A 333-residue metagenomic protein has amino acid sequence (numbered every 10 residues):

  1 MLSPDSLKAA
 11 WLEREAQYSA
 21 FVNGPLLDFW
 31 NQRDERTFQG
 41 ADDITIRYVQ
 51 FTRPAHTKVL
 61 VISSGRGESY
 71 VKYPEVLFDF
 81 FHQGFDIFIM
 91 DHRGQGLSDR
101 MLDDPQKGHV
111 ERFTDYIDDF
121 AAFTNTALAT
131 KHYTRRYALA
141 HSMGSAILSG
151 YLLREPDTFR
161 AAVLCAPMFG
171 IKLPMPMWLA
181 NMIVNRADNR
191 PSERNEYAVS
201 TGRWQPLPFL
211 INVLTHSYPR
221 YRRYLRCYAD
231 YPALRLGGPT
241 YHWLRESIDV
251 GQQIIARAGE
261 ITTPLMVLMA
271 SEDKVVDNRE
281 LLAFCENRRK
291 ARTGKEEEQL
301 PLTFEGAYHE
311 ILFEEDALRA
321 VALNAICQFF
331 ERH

Functional and structural regions predicted by a protein language model:
M1-Q39, I46-F51: An N-terminal hydrophobic leader/cap segment in hydrolases
Y70, L77-D103: Conserved alpha/beta-hydrolase
G108-L128: Alpha/beta-hydrolase active-site loop
T130-S142: Alpha/beta-hydrolase fold nucleophile elbow
I147-R235: Alpha/beta-hydrolase-fold enzymes
I261, V267-M269, D273: Short beta-strand/loop motif that positions the catalytic acidic residue of the alpha/beta-hydrolase fold
K274-E280: Conserved alpha/beta-hydrolase "acid-adjacent" motif
R292, E298-H333: Catalytic active-site module of serine/aspartate enzymes centered on a nucleophile-bearing elbow/loop
